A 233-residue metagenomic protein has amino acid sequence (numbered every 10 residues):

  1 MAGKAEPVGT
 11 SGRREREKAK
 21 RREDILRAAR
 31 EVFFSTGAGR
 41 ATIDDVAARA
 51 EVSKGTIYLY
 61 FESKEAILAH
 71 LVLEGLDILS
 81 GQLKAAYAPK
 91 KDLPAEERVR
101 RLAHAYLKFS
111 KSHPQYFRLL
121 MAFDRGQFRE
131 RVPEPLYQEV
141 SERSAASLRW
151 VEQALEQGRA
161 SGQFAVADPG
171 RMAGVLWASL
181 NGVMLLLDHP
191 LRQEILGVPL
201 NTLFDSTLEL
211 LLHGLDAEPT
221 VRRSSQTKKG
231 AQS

Functional and structural regions predicted by a protein language model:
M1-G9, A105-K108, A145-S161, S179-H189 (+1 more regions): C-terminal peripheral helix-coil segments that are non-catalytic and often amphipathic
M1-T36, R40-R49, A66-A69, K90: Basic, helix-initiating cap at the start of DNA-binding domains
I25-F33, G75, Y106, S110: Short hydrophobic clusters on alpha-helical segments that form packing/core surfaces in small helical domains
F34, L59-E62, H70, E74: Base-recognition residues in the alpha-helical recognition helix of bacterial helix-turn-helix
E51-F61: Short hydrophobic/aromatic patch on the recognition helix
H70, K84-Y116, A173-L176, T220 (+1 more regions): Hydrophobic alpha-helical connector segments
D77, G81-K84, L119-M121, R131-A160 (+2 more regions): Amphipathic alpha-helical packing segments from all-alpha helical-bundle domains
S112-P135, L185-H189: Amphipathic alpha-helical segments used for helix-helix packing
